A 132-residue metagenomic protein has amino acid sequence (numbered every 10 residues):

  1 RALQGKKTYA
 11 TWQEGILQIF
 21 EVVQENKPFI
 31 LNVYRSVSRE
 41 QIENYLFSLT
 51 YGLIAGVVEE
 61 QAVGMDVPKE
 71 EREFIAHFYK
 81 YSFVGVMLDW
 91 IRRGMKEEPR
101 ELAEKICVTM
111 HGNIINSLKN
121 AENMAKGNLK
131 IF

Functional and structural regions predicted by a protein language model:
A2-F29: Hydrophobic alpha-helical connector segments
A2-K6, I30-Y34, Q61-G64, W90 (+3 more regions): Secondary-structure edge/capping motif, primarily at the C-terminal ends of alpha-helices and the immediately following
T8-A10, E40, M65-R72, R100: Short, Lys/Arg-enriched, Trp-marked, Pro/Gly-tolerant hinge/linker segments that flank
Q18, P28-N32, G85-D89: Positions in alpha-helical segments
F20, F47, Y51, A103-H111: Hydrophobic core segments within long, regular secondary-structure runs in both alpha- and beta-rich folds
V22, R39-G64, E73-G85, I115: Amphipathic alpha-helical packing segments from all-alpha helical-bundle domains
L31-V33, I42, P99: Short, hydrophobic secondary-structure boundary micro-motifs
E59, E73, K80-Y81, G85 (+1 more regions): C-terminal peripheral helix-coil segments that are non-catalytic and often amphipathic
